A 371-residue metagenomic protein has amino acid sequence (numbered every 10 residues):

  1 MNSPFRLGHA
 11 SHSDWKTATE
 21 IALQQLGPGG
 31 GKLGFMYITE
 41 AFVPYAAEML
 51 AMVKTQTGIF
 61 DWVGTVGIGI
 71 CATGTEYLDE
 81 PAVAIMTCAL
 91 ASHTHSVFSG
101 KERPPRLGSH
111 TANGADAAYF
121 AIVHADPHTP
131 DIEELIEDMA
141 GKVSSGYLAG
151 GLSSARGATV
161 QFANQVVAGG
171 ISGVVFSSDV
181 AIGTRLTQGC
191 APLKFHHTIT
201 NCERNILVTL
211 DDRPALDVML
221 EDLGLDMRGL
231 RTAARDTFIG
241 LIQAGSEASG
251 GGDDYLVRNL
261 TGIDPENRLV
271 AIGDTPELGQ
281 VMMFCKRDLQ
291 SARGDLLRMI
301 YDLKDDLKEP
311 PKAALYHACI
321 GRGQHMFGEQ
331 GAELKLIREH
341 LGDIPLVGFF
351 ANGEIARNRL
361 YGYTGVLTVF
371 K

Functional and structural regions predicted by a protein language model:
M1-K54, F60-D61, T65-A314, C319-F327 (+2 more regions): Small-residue-enriched flexible segments
